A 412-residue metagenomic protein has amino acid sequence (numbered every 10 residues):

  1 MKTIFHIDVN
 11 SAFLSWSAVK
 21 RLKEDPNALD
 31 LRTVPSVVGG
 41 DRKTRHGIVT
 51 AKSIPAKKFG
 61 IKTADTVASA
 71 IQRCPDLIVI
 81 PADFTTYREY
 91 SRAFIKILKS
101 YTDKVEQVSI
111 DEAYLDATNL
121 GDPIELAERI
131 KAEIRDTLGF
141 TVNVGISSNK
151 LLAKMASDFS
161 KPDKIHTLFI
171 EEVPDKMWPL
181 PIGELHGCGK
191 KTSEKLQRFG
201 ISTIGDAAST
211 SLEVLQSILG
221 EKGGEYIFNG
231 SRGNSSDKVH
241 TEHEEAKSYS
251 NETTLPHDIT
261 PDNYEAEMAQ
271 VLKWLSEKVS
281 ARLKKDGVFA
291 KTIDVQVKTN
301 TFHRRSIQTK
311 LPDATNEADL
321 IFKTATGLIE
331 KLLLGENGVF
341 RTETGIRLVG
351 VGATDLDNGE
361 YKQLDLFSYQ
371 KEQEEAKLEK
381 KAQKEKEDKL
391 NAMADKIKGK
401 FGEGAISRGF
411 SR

Functional and structural regions predicted by a protein language model:
M1-N229, A281, E374-R412: Gly/Gly-Pro- and Ser/Thr-rich, intrinsically disordered tail segments characteristic of DNA damage-repair and tolerance
W16, L311-R412: Acidic, metal-coordinating catalytic segment for phosphate/diphosphate chemistry, firing primarily on the Nudix
V34, V142, D163, K291-I293 (+2 more regions): Change "...and in nucleic-acid phosphodiester-cleaving endonucleases..." to "...and in nucleic-acid processing enzymes
V108-E112, S147-K150, E244, V288-T292 (+1 more regions): Short Gly/Ser/Thr- and Asp/Glu-enriched loop/turn motifs at secondary-structure junctions
N119-G121, N149-A153, G233, K298-F302 (+1 more regions): Short, internal active-site loops enriched in acidic
E184, E194-E343, Y361: DNA-contacting surface of Y-family translesion DNA polymerases
